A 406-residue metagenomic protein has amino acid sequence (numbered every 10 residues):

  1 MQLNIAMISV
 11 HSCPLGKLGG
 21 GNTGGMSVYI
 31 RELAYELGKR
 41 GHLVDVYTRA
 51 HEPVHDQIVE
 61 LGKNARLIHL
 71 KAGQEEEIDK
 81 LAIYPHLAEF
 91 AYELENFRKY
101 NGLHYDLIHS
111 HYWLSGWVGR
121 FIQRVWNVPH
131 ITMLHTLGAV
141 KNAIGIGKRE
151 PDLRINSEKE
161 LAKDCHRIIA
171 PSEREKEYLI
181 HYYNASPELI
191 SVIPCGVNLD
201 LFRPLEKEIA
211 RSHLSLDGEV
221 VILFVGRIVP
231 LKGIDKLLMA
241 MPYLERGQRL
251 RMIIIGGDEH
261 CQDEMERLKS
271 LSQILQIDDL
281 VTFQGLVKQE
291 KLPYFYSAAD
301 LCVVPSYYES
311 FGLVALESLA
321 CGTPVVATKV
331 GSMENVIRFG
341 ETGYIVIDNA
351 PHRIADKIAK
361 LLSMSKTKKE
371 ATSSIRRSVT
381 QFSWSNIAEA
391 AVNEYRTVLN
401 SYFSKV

Functional and structural regions predicted by a protein language model:
M1-L67, F403: N-terminal subdomain of nucleotide-sugar transferases
R174, G196: Carbohydrate-associated surface elements
R251-K269: Glycosyltransferase donor-sugar binding loop
M265-V287: Nucleotide-activated donor-binding/catalytic signature segment of Leloir-type glycosyltransferases, i.e., the conserved
L286-V287, Y294-A299: Short alpha-helical donor nucleotide-sugar binding micro-motif in glycosyltransferases
Y307: Aromatic "clamp/platform" in nucleotide-sugar-dependent glycosyltransferases that forms part of the donor/acceptor
P324-A327, I337: Short hydrophobic beta-strand element within catalytic cores of glycosyltransferases and related nucleotide-activated
F339-G340, Y344-P351, K360-S365: Conserved acidic donor-binding segment of nucleotide-sugar-dependent glycosyltransferases
